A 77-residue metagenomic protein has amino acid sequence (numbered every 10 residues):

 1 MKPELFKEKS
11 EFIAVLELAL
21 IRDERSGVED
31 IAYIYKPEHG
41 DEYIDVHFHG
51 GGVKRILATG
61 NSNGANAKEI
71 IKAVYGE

Functional and structural regions predicted by a protein language model:
M1, Y35, G50, G76-E77: Intrinsic low-complexity, intrinsically disordered segments enriched in polar/basic residues
M1-E24: Negatively charged, low-complexity tracts enriched in Asp/Glu with abundant Ser/Thr
K2-K9, G64-E77: Mixed-charge, Lys/Arg-enriched low-complexity segments
E11-I13, E17, E29, K72 (+1 more regions): Intrinsically disordered and other compositionally biased segments
A19-A67: Acidic, low-complexity, intrinsically disordered interaction modules
